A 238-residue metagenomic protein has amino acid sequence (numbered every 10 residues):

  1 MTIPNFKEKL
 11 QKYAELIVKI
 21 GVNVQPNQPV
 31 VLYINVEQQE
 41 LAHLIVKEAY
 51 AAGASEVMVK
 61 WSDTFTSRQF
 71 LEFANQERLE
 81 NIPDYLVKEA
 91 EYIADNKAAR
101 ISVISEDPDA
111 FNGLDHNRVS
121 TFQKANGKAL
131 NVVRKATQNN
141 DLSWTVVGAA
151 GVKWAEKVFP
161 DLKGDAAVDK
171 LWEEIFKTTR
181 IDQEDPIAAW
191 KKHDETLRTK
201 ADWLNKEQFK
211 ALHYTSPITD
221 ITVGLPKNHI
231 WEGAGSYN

Functional and structural regions predicted by a protein language model:
M1-N238: Active-site bordering "gate/hinge" segments that shape substrate access to catalytic or cofactor-binding pockets
